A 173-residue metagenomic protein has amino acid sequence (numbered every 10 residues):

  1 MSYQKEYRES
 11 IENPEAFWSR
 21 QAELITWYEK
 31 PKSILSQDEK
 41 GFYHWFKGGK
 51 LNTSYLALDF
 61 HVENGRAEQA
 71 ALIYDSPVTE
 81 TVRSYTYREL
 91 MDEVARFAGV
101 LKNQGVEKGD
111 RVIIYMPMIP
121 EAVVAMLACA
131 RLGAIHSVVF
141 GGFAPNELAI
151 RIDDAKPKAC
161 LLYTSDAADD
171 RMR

Functional and structural regions predicted by a protein language model:
M1-Y85, E89-D92, R96: N-lobe entry segment of adenylate-forming
E15, A95-G99, D153, D169: Solvent-exposed alpha-helix faces
S54, L72-L127, A144-A149: Conserved AMP-binding/adenylate-forming core of the ANL superfamily
G133: Structured binding elements
V139-F140: Short beta->alpha connector loops at strand-helix junctions that form conserved, small/polar/Pro-enriched
F143-S165: Conserved ATP-dependent adenylate/AMP-binding module captured primarily in the ANL superfamily
Y163-R173: Single conserved hydrophobic/aromatic residue that forms the stacking wall/gate of nucleotide- or nucleobase-binding
